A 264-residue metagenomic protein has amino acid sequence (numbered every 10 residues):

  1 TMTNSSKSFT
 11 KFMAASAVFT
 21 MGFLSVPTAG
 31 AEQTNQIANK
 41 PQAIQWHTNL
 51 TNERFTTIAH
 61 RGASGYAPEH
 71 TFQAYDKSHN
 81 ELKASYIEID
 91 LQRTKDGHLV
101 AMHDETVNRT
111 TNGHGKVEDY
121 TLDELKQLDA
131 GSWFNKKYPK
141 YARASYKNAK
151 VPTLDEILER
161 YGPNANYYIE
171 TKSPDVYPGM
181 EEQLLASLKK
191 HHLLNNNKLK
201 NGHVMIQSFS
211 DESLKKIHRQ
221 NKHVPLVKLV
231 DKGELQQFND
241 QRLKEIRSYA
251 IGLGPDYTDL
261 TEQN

Functional and structural regions predicted by a protein language model:
T1-T3, V18-F19: Intrinsic structural disorder
T3-M13: Bacterial N-terminal signal peptides that target proteins for export
K11-N264: Phosphate-group recognition and catalysis centered on beta-loop-alpha active-site segments
